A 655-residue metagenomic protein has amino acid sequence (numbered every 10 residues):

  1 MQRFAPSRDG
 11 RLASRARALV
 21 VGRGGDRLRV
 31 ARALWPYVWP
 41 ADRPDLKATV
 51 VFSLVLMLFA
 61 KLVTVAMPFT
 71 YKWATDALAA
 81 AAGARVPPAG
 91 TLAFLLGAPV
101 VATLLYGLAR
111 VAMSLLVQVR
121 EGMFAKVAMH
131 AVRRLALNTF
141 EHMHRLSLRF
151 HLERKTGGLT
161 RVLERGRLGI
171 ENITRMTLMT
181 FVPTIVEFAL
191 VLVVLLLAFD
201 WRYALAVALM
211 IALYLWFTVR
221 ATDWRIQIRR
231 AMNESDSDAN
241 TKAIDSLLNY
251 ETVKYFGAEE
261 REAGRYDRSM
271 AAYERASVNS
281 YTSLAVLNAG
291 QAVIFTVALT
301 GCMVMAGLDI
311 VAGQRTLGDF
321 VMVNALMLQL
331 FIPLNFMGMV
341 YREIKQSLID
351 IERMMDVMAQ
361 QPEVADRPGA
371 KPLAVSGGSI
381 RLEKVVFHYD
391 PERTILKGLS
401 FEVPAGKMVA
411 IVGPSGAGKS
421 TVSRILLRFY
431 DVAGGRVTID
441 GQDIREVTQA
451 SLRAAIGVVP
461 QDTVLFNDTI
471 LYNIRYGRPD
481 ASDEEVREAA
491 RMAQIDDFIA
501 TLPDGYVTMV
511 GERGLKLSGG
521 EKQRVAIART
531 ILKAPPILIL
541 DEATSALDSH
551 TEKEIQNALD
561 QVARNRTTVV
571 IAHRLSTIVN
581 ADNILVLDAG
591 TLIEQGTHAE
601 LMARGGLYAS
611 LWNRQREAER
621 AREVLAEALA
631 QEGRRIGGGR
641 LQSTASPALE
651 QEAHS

Functional and structural regions predicted by a protein language model:
M1-P36, L78-G83, A626-S655: Membrane-proximal cytosolic tails and large cytosolic loops of membrane proteins
R15-G24, A41-R43, M129, L137-R167 (+5 more regions): Short intracellular "coupling" helices and adjacent cytoplasmic loop segments at the cytosolic face of multi-pass
V30, L46-L116, L196-L205, T300 (+1 more regions): Transmembrane helix-loop-helix hairpins at lipid-water interfaces of multipass membrane proteins, especially the type-1
W39-P44, L148-L152, R165-T174, L178 (+8 more regions): An intracellular "coupling" helix at the cytosolic face of ABC transporter transmembrane type-1 domains
F52-F59, M179-R230, V304-R315, D319: Transmembrane helices of ABC transporter permease
A102, Y106-M113, V117, M210-L215 (+2 more regions): Hydrophobic alpha-helical segments in the permease module
A258, T282, L330-A359: Cytosolic ends of transmembrane helices, especially the final helix of ABC transmembrane type-1 domains
D366-R367, L373-S655: ABC-type nucleotide-binding domain
